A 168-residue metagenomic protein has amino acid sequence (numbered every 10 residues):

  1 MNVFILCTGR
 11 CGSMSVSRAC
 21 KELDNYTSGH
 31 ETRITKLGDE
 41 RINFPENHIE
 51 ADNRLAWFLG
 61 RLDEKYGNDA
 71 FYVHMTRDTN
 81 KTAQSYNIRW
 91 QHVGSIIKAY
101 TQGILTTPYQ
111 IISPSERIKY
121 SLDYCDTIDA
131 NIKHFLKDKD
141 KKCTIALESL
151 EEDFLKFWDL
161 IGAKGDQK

Functional and structural regions predicted by a protein language model:
M1-C11, S15-H92, T127, K137: PAPS-dependent sulfotransferase catalytic domain
R10, E148-E151: Short, surface-exposed acidic/glycine-rich loop or hinge patches that mediate macromolecular interfaces
H48-E50, C143-A146: Short catalytic-loop micro-motif centered on adjacent basic/acidic residues
L59-H134, D138-T144, E151-G165: PAPS-dependent sulfotransferase catalytic domain
